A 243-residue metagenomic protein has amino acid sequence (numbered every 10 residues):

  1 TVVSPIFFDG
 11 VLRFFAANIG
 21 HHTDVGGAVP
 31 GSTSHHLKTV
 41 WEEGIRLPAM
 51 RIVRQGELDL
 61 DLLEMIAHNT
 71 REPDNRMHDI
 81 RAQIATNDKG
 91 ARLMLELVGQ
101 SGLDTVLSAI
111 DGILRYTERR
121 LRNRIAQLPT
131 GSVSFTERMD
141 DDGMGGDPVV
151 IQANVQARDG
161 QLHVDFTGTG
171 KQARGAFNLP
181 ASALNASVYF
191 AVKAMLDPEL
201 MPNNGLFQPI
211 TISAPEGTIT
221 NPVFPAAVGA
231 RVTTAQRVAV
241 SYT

Functional and structural regions predicted by a protein language model:
T1-F8, A17: A short, hydrophobic, proline-anchored segment that marks a local hinge/packing element in signaling and regulatory
S4, A153-V155, T169-M201, V228-Q236: Alpha-helical support elements that line or immediately flank enzyme active sites and cofactor-binding pockets
I6-R13, Q127-G131, G146, Q156-L162 (+2 more regions): Secondary-structure transition/capping motifs at alpha-helix termini and the adjoining loop/turn into the next element
F14, H21-G27, R54, T105 (+5 more regions): Flexible loop/turn segments at secondary-structure boundaries
R46-L121: N-terminal leader/propeptide and maturation segments of large enzyme subunits in energy/redox metabolism and hydrolases
R92-K171: Accessory "access/gating" subregions that flank catalytic or transport cores
Q156-L162, P202-V238: Extended, well-ordered alpha-helical scaffold/bundle regions in very large, multi-domain proteins
T243: Conserved small/polar residues in nucleotide/adenosyl-binding loops
